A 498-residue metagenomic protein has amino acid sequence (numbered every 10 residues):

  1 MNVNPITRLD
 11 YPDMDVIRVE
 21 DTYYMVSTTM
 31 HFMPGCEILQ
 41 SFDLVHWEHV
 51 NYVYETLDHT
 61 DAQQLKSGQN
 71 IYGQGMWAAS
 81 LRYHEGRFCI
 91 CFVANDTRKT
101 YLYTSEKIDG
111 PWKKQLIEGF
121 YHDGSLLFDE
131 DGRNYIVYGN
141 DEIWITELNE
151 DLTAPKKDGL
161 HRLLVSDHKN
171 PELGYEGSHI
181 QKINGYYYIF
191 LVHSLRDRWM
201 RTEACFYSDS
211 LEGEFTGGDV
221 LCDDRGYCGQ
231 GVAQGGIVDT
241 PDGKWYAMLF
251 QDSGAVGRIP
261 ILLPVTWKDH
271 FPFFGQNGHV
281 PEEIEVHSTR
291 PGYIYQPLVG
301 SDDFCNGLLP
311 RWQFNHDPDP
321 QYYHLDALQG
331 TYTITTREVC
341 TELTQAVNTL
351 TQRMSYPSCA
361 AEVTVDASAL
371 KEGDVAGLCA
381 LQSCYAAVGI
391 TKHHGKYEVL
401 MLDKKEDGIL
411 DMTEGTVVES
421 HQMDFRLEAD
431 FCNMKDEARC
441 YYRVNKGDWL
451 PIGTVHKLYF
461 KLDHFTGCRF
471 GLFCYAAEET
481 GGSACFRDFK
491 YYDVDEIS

Functional and structural regions predicted by a protein language model:
M1-S498: Carbohydrate-active catalytic/glycan-binding domains of CAZyme proteins, especially the secreted or lumenal ectodomains
